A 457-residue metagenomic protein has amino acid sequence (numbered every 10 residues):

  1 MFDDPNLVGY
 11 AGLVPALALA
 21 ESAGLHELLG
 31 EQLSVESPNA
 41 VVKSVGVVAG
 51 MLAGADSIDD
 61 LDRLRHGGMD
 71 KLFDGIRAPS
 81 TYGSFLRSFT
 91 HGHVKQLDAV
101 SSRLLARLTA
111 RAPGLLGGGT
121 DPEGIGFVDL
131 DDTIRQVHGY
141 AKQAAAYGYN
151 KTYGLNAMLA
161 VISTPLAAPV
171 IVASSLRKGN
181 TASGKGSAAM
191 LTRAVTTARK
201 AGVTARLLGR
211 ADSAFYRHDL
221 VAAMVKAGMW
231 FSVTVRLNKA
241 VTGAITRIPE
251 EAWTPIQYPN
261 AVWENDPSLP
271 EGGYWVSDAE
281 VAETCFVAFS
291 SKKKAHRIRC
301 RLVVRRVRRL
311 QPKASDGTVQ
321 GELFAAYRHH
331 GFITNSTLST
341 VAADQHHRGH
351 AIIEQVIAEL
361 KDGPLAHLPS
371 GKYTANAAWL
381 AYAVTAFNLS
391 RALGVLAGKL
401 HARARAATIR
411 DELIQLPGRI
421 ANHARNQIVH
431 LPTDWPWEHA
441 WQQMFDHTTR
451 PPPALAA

Functional and structural regions predicted by a protein language model:
M1-A182, S187-A201, A227, P249 (+1 more regions): Dynamic "connector" segments at or just before major functional cores
P5, S232-K361, Q443, H447-A457: An anionic, glycine-rich sequence signature occurring as long contiguous blocks
L19, G46-V47, L61, A78 (+9 more regions): Short, conserved catalytic/metal-binding motifs centered on acidic residues
L61, A342-Y373, A378-L393: Short amphipathic alpha-helical "interface-anchor" segments enriched in bulky aromatics
G68-K71, R135-V137, N180-T181, A214-D219 (+7 more regions): Flexible loop/turn segments at secondary-structure boundaries
T133-R135, L176-G179, R236-N238, V307-L310 (+7 more regions): Short, glycine-/Ser/Thr-/acidic-enriched flexible segments
T181-A240: Domain-level cores of phosphate- or acyl-group-handling catalytic modules
R391-D411, Q415-G418: Conserved nucleotidyltransferase catalytic core and NTase-mimicking acidic/glycine-rich helix/loop elements in nucleic
